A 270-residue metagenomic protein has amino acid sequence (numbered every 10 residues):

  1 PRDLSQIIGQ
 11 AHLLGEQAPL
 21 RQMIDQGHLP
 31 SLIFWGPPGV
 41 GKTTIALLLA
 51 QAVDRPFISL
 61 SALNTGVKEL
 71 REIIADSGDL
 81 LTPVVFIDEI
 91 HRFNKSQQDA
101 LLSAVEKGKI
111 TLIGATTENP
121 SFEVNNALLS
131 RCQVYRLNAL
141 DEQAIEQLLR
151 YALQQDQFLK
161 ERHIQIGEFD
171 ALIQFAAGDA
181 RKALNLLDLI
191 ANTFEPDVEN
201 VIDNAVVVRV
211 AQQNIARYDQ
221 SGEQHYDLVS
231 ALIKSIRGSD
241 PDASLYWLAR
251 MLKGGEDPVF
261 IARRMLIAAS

Functional and structural regions predicted by a protein language model:
P1-P37, D76-G78, S244, L248: Pre-Walker A (pre-P-loop) alpha-helix and adjacent loop at the N terminus of AAA/AAA+ ATPase modules, a conserved
L13-A18, R55-I87, N94-K95: Short glycine-rich substrate-engagement loop in P-loop NTPases that contacts/grips substrate
P19-S61, I74-D76, L102-K107, A269: Walker A/P-loop
R21-I24, S96-S130: Conserved catalytic/switch belt of AAA+ P-loop NTPases
L60, F86-I87, T111-A115, R136: Structural recognition of the conserved hydrophobic beta-strand(s) that form the central parallel beta-sheet of P-loop
S61, Q133-E146: Conserved AAA+ ATPase "SRH/arginine-finger" region at the nucleotide-binding site
R131, A144-K160, L189-T193: Conserved AAA+ ATPase "sensor/coupling" helix adjacent to the nucleotide-binding pocket
D170-F175, R181-P196, A205-Q212, V229-K234 (+2 more regions): C-terminal helical "lid" of AAA+/P-loop NTPase domains
